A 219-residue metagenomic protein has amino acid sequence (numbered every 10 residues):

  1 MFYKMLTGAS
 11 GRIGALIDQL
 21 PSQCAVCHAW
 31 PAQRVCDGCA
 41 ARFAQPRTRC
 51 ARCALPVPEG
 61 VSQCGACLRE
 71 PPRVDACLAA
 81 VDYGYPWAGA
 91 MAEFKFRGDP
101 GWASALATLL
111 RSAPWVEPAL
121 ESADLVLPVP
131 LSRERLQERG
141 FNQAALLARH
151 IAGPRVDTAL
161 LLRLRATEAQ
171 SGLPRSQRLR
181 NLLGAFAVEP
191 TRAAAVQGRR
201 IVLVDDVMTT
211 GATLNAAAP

Functional and structural regions predicted by a protein language model:
M1-P219: Glycine-rich phosphate/pyrophosphate-handling loop used in enzymes and phosphotransfer proteins
